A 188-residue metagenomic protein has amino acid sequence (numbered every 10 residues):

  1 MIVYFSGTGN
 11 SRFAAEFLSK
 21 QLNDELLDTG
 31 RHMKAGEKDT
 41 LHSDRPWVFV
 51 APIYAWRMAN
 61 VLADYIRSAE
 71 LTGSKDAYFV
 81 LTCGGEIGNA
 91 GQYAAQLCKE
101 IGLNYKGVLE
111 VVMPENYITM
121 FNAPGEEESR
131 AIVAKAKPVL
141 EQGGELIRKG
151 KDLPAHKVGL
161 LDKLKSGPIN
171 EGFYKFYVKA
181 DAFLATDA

Functional and structural regions predicted by a protein language model:
M1-I2, S6-A14, K20-M33, E37-A51 (+1 more regions): FMN-binding flavodoxin-like domain, especially the glycine-rich phosphate-binding loop
D181-A188: Cysteine-centered iron-sulfur cluster-binding motifs in ferredoxin-type domains/subunits of redox enzymes
